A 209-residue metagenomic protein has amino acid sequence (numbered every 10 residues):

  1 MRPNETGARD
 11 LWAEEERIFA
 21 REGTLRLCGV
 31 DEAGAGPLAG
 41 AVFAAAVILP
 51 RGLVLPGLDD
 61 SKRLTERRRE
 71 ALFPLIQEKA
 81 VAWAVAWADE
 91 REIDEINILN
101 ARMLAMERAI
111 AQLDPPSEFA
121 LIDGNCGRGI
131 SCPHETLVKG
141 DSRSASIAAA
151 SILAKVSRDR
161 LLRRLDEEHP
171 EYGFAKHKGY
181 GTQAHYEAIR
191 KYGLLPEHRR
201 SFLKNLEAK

Functional and structural regions predicted by a protein language model:
M1-K209: RNase H-like, Mg2+-dependent phosphodiesterase core, and more generally RNA phosphate-backbone-engaging helix-loop
